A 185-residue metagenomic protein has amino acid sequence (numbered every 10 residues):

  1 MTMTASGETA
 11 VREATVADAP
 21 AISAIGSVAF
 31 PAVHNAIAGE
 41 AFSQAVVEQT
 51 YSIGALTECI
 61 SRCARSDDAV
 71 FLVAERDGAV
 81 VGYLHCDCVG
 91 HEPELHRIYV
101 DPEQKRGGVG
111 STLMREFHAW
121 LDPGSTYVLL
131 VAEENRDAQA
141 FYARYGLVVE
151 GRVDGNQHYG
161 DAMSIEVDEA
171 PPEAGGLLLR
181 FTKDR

Functional and structural regions predicted by a protein language model:
M1-S6: Basic/polar N-terminal segments that are highly enriched at the extreme N-terminus, encompassing both cleavable
T9, E13-A19, A24-E103, M114-W120 (+2 more regions): Acetyl-CoA-dependent GNAT
A69, G160-E166, E173-R180: Short hydrophobic/aromatic beta-strand or adjacent loop that forms the aromatic wall/cage of a ligand/substrate-binding
K105, V128-Q139, G155-D161: Conserved beta-strand-loop-alpha-helix junction that forms the acyl-donor binding cleft
T112-Y127, V148: Conserved acyl-CoA
Y142, L147: Conserved active-site tyrosine of GNAT-family acetyltransferases
G151-V153: Conserved S-adenosyl-L-methionine
